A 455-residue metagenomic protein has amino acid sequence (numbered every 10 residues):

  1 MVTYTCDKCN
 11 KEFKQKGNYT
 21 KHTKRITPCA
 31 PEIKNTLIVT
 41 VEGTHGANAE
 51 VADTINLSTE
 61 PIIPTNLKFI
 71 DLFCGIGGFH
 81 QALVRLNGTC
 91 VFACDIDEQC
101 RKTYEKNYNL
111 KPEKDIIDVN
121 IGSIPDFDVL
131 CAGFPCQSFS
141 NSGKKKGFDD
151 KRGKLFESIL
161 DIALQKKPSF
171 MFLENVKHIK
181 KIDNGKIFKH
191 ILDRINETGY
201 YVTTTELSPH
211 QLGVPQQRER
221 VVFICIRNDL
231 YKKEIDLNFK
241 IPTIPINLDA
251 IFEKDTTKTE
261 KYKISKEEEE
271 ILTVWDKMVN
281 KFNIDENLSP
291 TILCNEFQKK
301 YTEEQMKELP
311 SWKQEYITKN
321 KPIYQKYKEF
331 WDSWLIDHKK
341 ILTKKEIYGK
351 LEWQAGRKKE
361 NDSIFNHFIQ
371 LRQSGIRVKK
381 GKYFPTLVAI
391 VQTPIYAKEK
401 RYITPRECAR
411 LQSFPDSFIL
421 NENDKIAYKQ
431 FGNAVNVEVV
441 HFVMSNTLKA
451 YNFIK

Functional and structural regions predicted by a protein language model:
M1-I38: C-terminal recognition-helix end and immediately following basic linker of small zinc-binding "finger" domains
Y4, L67, P385: Cys/His-enriched microdomains
K34-T44, N48-V51: Intrinsically disordered, low-complexity regulatory regions of eukaryotic transcription factors
T59-L173, K177-K189: Core alpha/beta nucleotide-donor-binding catalytic domains of modification enzymes
E113-I116, Y200-Q211: Conserved S-adenosyl-L-methionine
K186-V202: Conserved Class I S-adenosyl-L-methionine
V214-T291: Flexible, glycine-/basic-rich loop-and-beta segments that form/coincide with the SAM-dependent methyltransferase
F282-K455: C-terminal target-recognition/interaction regions appended to catalytic cores
